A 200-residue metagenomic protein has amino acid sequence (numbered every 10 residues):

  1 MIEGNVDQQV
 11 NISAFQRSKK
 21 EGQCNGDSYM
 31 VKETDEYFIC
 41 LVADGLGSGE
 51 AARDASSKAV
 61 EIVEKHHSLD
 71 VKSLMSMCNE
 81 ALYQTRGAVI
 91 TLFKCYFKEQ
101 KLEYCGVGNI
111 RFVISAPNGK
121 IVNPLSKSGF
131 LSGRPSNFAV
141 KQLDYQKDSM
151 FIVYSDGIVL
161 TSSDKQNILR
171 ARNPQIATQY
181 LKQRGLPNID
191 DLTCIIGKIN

Functional and structural regions predicted by a protein language model:
M1-E21: Regulatory cytosolic signal-relay segments
M1-I2, C78, E99, K147 (+2 more regions): C-terminal catalytic subdomain
N5-N11, T34-F38, F97-K101, Q146-D148: Beta-strand-turn-beta hairpins that frame and shape the catalytic cleft of phosphate-ester-processing enzymes
Q9-F15, S73-S76, I176-Q179: Short Pro/Gly-enriched beta-strand edge/turn motifs at strand-loop
G22-F38, P124-S163: Acidic loop->beta-strand submotif enriched in PP2C/PPM serine/threonine phosphatases
G22-S73: Primarily the active-site beta-strand->alpha-helix module of PP2C/PPM metal-dependent phosphatases, and frequently
D44-L46, I110, D156-G157: Active-site metal-binding loops of divalent metal-dependent hydrolases
A51-G119, I189-D190, I199: Catalytic core of PPM/PP2C metal-dependent serine/threonine phosphatase domains
